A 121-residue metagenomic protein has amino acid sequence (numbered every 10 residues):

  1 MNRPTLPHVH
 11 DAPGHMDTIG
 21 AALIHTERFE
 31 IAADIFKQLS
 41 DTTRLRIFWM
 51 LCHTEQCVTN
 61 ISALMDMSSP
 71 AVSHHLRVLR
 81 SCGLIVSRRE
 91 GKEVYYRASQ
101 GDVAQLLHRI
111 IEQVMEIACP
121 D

Functional and structural regions predicted by a protein language model:
M1-L39, A118: N-terminal leader segment of winged-helix/HTH proteins
H10, H74-H75, D102, Q113: Histidine-centered active-site/metal-ligand motif
I24-P70, V94-D102: N-terminal helix-turn-helix DNA-binding core of bacterial DNA-binding proteins
A32, R97-D121: Conserved segment of winged-helix/HTH DNA-binding domains
T42, V78-L79: Alpha-helical and His/Cys-centered functional microenvironments
E55-Q56, R80, I111: Residue-level detector of secondary-structure transition/capping positions
A63, H74, R80-S81: Alpha-helical residues within the helix-turn-helix
R80-E90, R97: Beta-hairpin "wing" of winged helix-turn-helix
